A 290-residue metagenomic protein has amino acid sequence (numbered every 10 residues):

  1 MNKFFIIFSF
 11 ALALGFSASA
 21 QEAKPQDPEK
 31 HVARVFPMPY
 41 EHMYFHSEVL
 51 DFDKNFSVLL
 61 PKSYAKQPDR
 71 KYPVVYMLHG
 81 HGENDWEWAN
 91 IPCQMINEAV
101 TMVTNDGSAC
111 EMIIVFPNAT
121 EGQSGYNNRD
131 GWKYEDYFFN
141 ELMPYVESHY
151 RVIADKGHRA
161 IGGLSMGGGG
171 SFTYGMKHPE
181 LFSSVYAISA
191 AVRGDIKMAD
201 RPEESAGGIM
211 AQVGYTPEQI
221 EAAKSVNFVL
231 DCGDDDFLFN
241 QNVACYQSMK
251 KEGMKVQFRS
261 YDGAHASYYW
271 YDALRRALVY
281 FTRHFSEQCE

Functional and structural regions predicted by a protein language model:
M1-F5, Q21: Positively charged n-region of N-terminal signal peptides that target proteins for export
I6-G15: Bacterial N-terminal signal peptides
F16-A20: Sec/Tat signal peptide C-region and signal peptidase I cleavage site
Q21-E290: Non-catalytic cap/lid and distal C-terminal segments of serine-dependent acyl enzymes
